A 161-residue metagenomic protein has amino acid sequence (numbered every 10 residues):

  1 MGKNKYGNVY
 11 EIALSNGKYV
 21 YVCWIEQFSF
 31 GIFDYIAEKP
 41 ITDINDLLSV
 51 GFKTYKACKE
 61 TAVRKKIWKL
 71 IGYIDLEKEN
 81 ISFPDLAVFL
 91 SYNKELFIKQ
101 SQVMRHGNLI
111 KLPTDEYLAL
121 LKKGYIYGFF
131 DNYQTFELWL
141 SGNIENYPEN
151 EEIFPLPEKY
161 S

Functional and structural regions predicted by a protein language model:
M1-I32, I41-D43: Short N-terminal edge-element motif at the start of the domain
V9, V20-V22, V50, V63 (+2 more regions): Extended aliphatic helical segments
I32-I74: Acidic, aromatic-enriched beta-alpha/helix-loop junctions
K56-S161: Beta-strand-rich cores of mature extracytoplasmic or soluble domains
